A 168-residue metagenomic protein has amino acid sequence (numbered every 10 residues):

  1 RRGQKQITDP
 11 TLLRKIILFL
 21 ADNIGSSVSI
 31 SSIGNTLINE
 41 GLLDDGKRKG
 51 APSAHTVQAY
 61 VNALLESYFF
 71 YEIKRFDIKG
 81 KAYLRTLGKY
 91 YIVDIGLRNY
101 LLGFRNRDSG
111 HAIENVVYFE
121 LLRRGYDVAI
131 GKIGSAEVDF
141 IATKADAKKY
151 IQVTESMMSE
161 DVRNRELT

Functional and structural regions predicted by a protein language model:
R1-K148, E155: Accessory nucleic acid-recognition modules appended to NTPase machines
G131, E155-T168: Catalytic cores of nucleic-acid endonucleases
